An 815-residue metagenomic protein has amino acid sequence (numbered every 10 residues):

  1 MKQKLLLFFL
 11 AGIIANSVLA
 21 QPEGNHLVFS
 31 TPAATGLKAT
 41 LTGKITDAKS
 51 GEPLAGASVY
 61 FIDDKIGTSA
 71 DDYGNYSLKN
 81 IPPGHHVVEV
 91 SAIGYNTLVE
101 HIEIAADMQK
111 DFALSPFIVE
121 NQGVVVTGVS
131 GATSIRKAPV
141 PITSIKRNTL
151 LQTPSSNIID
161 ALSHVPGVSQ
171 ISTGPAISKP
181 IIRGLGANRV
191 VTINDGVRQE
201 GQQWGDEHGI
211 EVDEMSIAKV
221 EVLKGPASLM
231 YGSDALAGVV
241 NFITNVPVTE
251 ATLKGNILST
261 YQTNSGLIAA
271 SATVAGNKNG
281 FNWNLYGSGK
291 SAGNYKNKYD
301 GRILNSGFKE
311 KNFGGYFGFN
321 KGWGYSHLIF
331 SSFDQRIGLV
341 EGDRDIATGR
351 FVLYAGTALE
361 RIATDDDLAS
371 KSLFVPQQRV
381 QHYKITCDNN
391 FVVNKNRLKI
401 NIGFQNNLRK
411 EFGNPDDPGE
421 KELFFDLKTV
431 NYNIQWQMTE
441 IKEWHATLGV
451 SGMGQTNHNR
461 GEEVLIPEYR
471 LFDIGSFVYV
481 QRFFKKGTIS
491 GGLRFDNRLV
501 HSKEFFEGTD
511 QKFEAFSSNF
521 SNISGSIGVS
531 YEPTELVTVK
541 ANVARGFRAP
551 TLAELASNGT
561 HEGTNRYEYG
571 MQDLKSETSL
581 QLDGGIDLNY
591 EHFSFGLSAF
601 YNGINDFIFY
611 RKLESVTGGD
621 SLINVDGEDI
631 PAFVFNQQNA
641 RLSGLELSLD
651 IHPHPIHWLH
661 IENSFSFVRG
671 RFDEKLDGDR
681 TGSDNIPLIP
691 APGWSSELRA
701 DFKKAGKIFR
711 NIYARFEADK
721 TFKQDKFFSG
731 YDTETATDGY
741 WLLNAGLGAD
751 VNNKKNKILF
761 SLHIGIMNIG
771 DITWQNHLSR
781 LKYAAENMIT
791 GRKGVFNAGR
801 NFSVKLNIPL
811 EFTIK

Functional and structural regions predicted by a protein language model:
P22-A34, K44-S50, A55-I62, S91-Y95 (+2 more regions): Short, acidic, small-residue-rich periplasmic hinge/interaction motif at the N-terminus of Gram-negative outer-membrane
S77-N80, S169-Q170, I181, V197-K224: Short acidic/polar hinge/loop motifs at secondary-structure boundaries that mediate gating or recognition
Q109-A113, I158-A161, A176-I181, I193 (+4 more regions): N-terminal periplasmic accessory domains that precede and gate Gram-negative outer-membrane beta-barrel machines
G201, S216-A218, L229-Y299, N305-F313 (+2 more regions): Outer-membrane beta-barrel translocator/receptor signature
A292, L304-S306, E310, G324-F391 (+6 more regions): Flexible loop and strand-edge segments within Gram-negative outer membrane beta-barrel domains
K421-W436, Y569-K575, Q581, S594-E662 (+2 more regions): Outer membrane beta-barrel strand-and-loop segments of large Gram-negative receptors, especially TonB-dependent
F547-R548, N605-D606, Y610, K720-F727 (+1 more regions): C-terminal beta-signal and adjacent terminal beta-strands/loops of Gram-negative outer-membrane beta-barrel proteins
F600-G603, L622-Q724: Gram-negative outer-membrane beta-barrel transporters
